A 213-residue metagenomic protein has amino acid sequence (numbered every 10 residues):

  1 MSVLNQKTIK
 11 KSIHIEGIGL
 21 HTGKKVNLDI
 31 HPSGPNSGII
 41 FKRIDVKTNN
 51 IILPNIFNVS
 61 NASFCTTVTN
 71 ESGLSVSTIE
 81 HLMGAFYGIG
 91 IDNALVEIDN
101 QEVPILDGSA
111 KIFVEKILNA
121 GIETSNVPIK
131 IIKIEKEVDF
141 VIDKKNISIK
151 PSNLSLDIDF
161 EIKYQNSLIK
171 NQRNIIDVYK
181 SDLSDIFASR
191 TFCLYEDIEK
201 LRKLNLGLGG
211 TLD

Functional and structural regions predicted by a protein language model:
M1-D213: Short acidic-hydrophobic catalytic motif
